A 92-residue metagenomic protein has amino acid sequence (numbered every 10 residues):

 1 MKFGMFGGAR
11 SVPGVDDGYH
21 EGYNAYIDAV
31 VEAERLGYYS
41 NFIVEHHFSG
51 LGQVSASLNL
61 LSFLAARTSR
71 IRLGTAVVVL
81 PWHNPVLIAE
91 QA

Functional and structural regions predicted by a protein language model:
M1-L73: N-terminal beta1-alpha1-beta2 module of alpha/beta enzyme domains
E21-N24, P81-A92: Glycine-rich anion/phosphate-binding loops
G74-W82: The substrate-binding groove and active-site-proximal loops of carbohydrate-active enzymes, especially glycoside
